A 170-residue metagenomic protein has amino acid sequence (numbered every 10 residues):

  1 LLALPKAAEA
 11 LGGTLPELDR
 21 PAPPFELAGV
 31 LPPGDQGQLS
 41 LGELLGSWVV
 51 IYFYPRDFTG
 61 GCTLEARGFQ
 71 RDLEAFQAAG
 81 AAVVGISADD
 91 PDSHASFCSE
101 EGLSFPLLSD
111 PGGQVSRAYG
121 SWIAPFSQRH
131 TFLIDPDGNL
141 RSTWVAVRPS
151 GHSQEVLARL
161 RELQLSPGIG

Functional and structural regions predicted by a protein language model:
L2-G170: Chalcogenol-based redox active-site neighborhoods
